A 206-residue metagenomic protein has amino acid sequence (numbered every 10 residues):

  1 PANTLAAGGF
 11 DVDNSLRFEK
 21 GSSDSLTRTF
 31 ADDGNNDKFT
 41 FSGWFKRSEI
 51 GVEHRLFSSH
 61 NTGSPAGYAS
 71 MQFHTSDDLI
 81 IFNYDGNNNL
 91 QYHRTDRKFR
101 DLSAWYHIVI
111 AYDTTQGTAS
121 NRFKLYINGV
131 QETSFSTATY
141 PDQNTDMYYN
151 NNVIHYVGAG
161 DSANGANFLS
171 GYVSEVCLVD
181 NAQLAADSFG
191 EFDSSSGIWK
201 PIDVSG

Functional and structural regions predicted by a protein language model:
P1-D37, S76-I81, D85-L90, N151-V153 (+1 more regions): Low-complexity, glycine/proline/serine-rich flexible segments
P1-N14, E19-S22, G117-A119, T133-T139 (+1 more regions): Extended recognition patches within non-cytosolic domains
G21-I81, Q116-A119, A182-D187: Extracellular glycan-recognition modules
F41-E49, I108-I110, V157, V173-C177: Short hydrophobic/aromatic patches on beta-strands that form ligand-binding or substrate-lining surfaces
G43, S103-T114, L125: Short tryptophan-centered beta-strand motifs in secreted/extracellular beta-sheet-rich domains of glycan-recognition
F82-H107, A163: Short, aromatic/His-centered strand-loop micro-motif at the edge of beta-sheets
Y148-V173: Extracellular glycan-interaction patches encoded by glycine-rich segments
